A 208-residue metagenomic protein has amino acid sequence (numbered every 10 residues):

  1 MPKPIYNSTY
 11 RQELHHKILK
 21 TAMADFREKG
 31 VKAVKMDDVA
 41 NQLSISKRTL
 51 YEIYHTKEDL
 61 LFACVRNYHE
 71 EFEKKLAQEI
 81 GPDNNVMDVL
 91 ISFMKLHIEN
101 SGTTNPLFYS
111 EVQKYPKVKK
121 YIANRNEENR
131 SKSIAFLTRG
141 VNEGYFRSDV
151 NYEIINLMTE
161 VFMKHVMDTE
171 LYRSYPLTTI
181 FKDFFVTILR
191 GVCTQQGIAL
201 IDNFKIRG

Functional and structural regions predicted by a protein language model:
M1-K29, A33-I45, D59: Basic, helix-initiating cap at the start of DNA-binding domains
M1-P2, A135-R139, E143, Y175-G208: C-terminal peripheral helix-coil segments that are non-catalytic and often amphipathic
A33, T56-F62, E71-F72: Short amphipathic alpha-helical segment with a characteristic S/N-K-E followed by hydrophobic residues
S44-Y54: Short hydrophobic/aromatic patch on the recognition helix
A63, K74-T103, N156-T159: Hydrophobic alpha-helical connector segments
M87-D88, N124-R125, N142-M158, Y175-K182: All-alpha amphipathic helical-bundle segments outside canonical DNA-binding/catalytic cores that form hydrophobic
I98-Y145: Short secondary-structure transition hinges
